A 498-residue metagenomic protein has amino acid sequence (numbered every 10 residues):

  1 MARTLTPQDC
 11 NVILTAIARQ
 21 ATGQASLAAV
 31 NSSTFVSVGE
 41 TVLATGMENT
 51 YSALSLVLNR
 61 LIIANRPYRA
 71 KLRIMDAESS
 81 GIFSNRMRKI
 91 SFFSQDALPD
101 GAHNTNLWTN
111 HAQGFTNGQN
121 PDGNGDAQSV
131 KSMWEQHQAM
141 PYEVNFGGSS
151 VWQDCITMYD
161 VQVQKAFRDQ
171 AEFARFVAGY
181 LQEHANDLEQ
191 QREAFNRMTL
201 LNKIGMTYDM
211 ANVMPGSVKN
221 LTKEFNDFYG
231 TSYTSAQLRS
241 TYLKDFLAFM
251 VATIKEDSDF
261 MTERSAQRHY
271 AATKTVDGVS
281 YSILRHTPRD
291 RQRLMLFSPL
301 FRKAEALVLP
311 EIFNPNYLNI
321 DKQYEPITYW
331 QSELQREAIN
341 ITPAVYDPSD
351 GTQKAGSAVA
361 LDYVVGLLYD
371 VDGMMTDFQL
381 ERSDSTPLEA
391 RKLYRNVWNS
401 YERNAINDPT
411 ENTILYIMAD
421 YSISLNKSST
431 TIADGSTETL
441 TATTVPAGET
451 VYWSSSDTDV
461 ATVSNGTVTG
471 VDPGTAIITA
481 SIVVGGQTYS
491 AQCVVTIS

Functional and structural regions predicted by a protein language model:
M1-R69, R73, L307-Y421: Extended, compositionally biased alpha-helical segments that mediate assembly or anchoring
L5-Q8, V12, V38-A53, A171 (+4 more regions): Alpha-helix boundary/N-cap detector
L54-I156: Assembly/oligomerization interface modules of large self-assembling protein complexes
M140-V213, L393-N399: Long, contiguous amphipathic alpha-helices that act as assembly "spine/axial" helices in icosahedral shell and virion
R192, N196-R239, L243: KE-rich/KEKE low-complexity, intrinsically disordered/coiled-coil-prone tracts that act as electrostatic scaffolds
T234-D370: Extended oligomerization regions of viral-like shell subunits
D420-S498: Extracytoplasmic soluble-region selector
